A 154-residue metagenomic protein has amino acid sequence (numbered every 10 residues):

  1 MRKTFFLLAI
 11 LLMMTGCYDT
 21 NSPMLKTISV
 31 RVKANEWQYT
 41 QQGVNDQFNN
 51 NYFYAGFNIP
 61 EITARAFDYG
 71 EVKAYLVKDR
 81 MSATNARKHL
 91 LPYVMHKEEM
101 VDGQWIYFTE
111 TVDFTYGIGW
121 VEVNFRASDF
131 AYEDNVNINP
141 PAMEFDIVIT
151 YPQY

Functional and structural regions predicted by a protein language model:
R2-F6, L11-E36: Bacterial Sec-dependent N-terminal signal peptides
L25-Y154: First exposed extracellular module after export/assembly in secreted or surface-exposed proteins
